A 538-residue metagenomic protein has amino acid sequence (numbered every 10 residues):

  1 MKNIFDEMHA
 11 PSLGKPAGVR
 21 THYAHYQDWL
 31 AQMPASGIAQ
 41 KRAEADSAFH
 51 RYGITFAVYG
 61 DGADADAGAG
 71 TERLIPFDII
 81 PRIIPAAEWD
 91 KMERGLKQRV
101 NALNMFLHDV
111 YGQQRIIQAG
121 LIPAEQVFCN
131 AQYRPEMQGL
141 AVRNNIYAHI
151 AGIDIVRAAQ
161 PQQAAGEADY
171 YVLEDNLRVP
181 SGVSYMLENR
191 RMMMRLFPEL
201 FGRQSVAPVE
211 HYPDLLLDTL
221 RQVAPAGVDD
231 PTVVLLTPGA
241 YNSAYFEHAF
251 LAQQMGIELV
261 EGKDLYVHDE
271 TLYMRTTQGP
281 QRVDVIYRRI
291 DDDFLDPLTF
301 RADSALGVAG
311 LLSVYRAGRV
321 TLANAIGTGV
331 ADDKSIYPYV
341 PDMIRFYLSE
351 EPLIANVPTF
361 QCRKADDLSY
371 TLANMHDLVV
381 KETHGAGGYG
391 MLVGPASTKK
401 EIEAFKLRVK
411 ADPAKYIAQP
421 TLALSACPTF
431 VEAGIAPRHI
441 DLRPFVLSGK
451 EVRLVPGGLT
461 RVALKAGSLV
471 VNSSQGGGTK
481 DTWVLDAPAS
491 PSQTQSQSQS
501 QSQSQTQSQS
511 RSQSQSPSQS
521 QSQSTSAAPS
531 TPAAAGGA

Functional and structural regions predicted by a protein language model:
M1-A538: Preference for protein termini
